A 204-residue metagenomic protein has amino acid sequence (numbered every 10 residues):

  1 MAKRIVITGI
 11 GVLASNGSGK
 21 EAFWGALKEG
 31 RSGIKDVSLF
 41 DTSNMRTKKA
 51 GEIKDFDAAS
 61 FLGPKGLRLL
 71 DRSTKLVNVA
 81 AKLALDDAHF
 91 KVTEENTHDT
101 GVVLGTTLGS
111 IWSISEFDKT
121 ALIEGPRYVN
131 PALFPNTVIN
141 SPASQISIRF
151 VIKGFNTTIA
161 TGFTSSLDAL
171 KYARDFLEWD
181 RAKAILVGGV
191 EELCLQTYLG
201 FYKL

Functional and structural regions predicted by a protein language model:
M1-G66: ACP-dependent fatty acid/polyketide chain-elongation machinery
A2, S18, E29-V37, D86-H98 (+1 more regions): Acyl-thioester C-C bond-transforming condensing/cleaving domain
I10, G105-T107: Structured loops at beta-to-helix junctions and adjacent beta-edge loops in soluble globular domains
A22, A26, S73-A80, I139 (+2 more regions): Generic hydrophobic secondary-structure packing signal
L39-F90, I139-K153: A glycine- and small-residue-enriched flexible loop/hinge segment at structural boundaries
